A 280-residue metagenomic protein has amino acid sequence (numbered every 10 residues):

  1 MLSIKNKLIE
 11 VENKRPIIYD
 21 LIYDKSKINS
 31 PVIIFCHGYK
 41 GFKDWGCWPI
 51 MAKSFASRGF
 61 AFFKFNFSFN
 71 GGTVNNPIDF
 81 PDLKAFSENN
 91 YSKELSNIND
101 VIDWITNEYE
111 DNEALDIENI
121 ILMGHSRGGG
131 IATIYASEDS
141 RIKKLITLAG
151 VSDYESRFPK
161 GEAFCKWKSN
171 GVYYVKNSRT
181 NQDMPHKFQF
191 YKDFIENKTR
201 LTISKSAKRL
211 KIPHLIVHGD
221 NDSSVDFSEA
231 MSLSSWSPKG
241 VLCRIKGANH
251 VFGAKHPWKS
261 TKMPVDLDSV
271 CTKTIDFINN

Functional and structural regions predicted by a protein language model:
M1-I28: N-terminal cap/lid segment of alpha/beta-hydrolase-fold proteins
K27-G71: Short, surface-exposed "cap/lid" segments of acyl-processing enzymes
W48, I212, V225-S235, P257: Short alpha-helix in the alpha/beta-hydrolase fold that links the catalytic acid
K84-D111: Alpha/beta-hydrolase active-site loop
D103-K166: Primarily recognizes the serine-hydrolase "nucleophile elbow" in alpha/beta-hydrolase and SGNH/GDSL folds
L210, I216-H218, D222: Short beta-strand/loop motif that positions the catalytic acidic residue of the alpha/beta-hydrolase fold
N221-V225, H250: Acidic catalytic loop of the alpha/beta-hydrolase fold
A248-N280: Catalytic active-site module of serine/aspartate enzymes centered on a nucleophile-bearing elbow/loop
